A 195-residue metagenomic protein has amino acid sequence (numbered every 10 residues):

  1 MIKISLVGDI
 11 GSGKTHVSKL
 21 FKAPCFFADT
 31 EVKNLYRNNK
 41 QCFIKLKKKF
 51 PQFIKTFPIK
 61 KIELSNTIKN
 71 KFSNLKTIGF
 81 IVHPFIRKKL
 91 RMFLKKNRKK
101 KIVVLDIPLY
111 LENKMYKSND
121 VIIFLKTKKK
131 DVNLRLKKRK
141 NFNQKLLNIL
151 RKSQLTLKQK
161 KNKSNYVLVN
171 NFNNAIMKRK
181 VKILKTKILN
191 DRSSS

Functional and structural regions predicted by a protein language model:
I4-L6: Hydrophobic anchor at the beta1->P-loop junction of P-loop NTPases
D9: P-loop (Walker A) phosphate-binding loop of NTP-binding proteins
S12: ATP-binding Walker
T15: Walker A/P-loop
K33-K99: ATP-dependent small-molecule kinase phosphotransfer cores that center on conserved nucleotide phosphate-binding segments
K89-L90, R98, K117-S118, K138-L189 (+1 more regions): Small-molecule kinase domains that catalyze NTP-dependent phosphoryl transfer to phosphate-bearing small molecules
K89-R139: ATP-dependent NMP and nucleoside kinases share a basic, alpha-helical "lid"
